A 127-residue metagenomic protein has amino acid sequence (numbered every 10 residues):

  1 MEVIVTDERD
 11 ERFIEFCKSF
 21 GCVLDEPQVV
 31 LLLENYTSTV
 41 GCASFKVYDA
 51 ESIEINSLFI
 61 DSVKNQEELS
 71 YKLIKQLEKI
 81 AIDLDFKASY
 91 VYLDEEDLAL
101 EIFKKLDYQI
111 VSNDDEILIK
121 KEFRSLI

Functional and structural regions predicted by a protein language model:
M1-D25: Short amphipathic alpha-helix that is part of the acyltransferase structural core
P27-G41: Conserved beta-hairpin
E34-Y36, K120-F123: Active-site beta-strand termini and strand-to-loop segments that position acidic
S38-K46, S52-F59: Conserved beta-strand in the GNAT
D61-K72, L84, E96, L100: Conserved glycine-rich acetyl-CoA-binding loop
Q66-K79, K105: Conserved acetyl-CoA-binding loop-helix of GNAT-fold acetyltransferases
A81-D94: Conserved GNAT acetyl-CoA-binding A-motif
D94-N113: Conserved active-site alpha-helix within GNAT-family acetyltransferase domains
